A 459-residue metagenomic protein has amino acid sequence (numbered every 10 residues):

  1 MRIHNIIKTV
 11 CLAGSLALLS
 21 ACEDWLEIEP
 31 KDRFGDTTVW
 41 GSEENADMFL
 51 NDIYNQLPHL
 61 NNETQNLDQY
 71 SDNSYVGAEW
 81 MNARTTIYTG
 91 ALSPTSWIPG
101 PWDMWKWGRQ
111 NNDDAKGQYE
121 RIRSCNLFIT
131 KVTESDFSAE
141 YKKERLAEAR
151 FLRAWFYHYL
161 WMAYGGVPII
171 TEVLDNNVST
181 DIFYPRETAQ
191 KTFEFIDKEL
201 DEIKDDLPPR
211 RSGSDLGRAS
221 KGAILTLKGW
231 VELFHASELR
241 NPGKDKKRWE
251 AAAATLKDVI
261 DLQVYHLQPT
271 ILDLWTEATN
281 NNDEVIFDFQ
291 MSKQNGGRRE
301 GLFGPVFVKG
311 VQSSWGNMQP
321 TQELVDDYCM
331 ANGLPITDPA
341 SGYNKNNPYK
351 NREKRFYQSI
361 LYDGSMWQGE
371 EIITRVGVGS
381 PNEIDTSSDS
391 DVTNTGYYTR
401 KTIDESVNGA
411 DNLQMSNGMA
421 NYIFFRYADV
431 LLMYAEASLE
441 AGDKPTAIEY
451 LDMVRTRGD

Functional and structural regions predicted by a protein language model:
R2-C11: Bacterial N-terminal signal peptides that target proteins for export
L12-L16: Hydrophobic helical h-region of N-terminal Sec-dependent signal peptides in bacterial secretory/periplasmic proteins
E23-T89, V167, T171, F193 (+2 more regions): An aromatic- and glycine-enriched ligand-binding surface/loop that stacks and positions planar moieties
E29, W161-V173, A441-V454: Short, well-structured active-site flanking segments
S42-N51, N55-E63, T86-Y164, F183-E194 (+10 more regions): Conserved, well-structured interaction surfaces
K354-R457: C-terminal substrate/ligand-recognition segments
